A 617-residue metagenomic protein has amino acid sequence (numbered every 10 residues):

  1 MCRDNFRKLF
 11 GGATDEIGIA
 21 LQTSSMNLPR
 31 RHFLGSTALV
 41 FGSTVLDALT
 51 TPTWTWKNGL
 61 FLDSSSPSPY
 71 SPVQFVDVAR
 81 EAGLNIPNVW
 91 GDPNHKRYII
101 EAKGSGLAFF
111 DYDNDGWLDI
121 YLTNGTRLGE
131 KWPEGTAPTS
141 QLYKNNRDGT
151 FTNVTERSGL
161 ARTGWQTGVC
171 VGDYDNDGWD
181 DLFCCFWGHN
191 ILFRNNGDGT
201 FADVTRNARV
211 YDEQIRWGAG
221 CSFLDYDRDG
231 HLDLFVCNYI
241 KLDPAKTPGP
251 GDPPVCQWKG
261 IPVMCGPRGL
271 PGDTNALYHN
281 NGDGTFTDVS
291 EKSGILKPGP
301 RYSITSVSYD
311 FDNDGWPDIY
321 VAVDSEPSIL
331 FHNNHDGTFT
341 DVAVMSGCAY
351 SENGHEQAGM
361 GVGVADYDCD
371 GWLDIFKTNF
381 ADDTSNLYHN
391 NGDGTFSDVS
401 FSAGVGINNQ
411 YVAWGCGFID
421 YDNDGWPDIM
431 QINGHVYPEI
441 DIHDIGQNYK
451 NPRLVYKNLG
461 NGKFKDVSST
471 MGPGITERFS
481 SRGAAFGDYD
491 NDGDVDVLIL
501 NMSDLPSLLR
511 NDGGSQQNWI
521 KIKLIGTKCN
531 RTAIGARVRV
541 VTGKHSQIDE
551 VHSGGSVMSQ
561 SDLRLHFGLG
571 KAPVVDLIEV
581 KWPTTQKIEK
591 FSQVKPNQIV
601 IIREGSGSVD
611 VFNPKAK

Functional and structural regions predicted by a protein language model:
M1-H32, L39-S43, D47: N-terminal secretory signal peptides
L28, T51-E101, T139, Y143-G164 (+9 more regions): Blade-edge motifs of beta-propeller repeat domains
V73-Q74, A82, D92, N448-L454 (+1 more regions): Gly/Ser/Thr/Pro-enriched helix-cap/hinge segments flanking short amphipathic alpha-helices
G104-N114, K144, Q166-N176, R194 (+5 more regions): Beta-propeller blade termini
I120-N124, D181-F186, L234-N238, I319-A322 (+4 more regions): Hydrophobic beta-strand segments that make up the repeating blades of beta-propeller and related beta-repeat
R127-G129, K241-D243, D382, V436-Y437: Short glycine/acidic-enriched loop and turn motifs that connect beta-strands
W132-P138, W187-G188, R268-D273, S325-E326 (+2 more regions): Short, solvent-exposed loop/turn segments at conserved positions within beta-propeller repeat blades
D180, W187-N195, I215-Y239: Hydrophobic or amphipathic alpha-helical targeting/insertion segments
